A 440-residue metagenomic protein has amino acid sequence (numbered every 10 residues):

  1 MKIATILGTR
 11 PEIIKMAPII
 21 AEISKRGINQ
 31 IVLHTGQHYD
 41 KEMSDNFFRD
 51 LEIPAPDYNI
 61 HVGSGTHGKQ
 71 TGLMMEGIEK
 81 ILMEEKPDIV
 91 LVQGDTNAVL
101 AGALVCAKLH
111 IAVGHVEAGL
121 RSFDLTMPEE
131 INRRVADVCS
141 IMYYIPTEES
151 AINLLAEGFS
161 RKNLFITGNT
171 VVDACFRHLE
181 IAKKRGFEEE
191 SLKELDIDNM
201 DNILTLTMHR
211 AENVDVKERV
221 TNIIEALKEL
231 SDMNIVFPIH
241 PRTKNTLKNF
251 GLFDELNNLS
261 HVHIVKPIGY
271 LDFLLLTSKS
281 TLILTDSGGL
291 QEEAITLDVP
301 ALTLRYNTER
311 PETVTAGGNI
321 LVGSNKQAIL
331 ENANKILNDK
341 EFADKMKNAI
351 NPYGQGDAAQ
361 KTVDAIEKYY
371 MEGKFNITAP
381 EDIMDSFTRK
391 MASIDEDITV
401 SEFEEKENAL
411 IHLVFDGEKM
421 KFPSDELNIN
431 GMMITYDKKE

Functional and structural regions predicted by a protein language model:
A4-L7, E12-S24, F47, N59-S160: Active-site and donor-binding regions of nucleotide-sugar-utilizing enzymes
I28-Q70: Conserved nucleotide-sugar phosphate-binding/catalytic loop shared by glycosyltransferases and other
Q37-D40, D45, G65, K183-K279 (+2 more regions): Donor-nucleotide binding loops and adjacent catalytic segments primarily of GT-B fold Leloir glycosyltransferases
H38-E42, C139-D215, V322: A nucleotide-sugar donor-handling region in carbohydrate enzymes
V92-Q93, L104, H115, Y143 (+1 more regions): A donor-sugar binding/catalytic signature common to diverse glycosyltransferases and related nucleotide-sugar
R310-K335, K347-G356: Change "using UDP/GDP/dTDP sugars" to "using nucleotide sugars
N338-S393: C-terminal amphipathic helix plus adjacent low-complexity, charged tail appended to glycosyltransferase catalytic
S393-T399, E404-K439: Long, contiguous binding/interaction regions
